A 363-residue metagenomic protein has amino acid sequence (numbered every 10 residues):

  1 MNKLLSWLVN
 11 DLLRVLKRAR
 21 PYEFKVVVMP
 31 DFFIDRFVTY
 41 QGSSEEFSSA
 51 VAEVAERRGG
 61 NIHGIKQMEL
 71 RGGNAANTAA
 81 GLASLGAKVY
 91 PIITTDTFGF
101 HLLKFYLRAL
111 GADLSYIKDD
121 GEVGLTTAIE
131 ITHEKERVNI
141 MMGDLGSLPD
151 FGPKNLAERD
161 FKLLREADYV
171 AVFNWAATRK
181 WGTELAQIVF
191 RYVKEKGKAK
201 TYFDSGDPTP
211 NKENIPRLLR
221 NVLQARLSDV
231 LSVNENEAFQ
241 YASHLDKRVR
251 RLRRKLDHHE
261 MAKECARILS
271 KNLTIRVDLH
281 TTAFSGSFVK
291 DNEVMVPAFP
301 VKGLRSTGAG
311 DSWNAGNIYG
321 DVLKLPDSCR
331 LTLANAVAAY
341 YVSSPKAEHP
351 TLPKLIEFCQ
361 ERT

Functional and structural regions predicted by a protein language model:
M1-A52, K66-N74, L85-Y90, T94-V294 (+3 more regions): Ribokinase/PfkB-type carbohydrate-kinase core domain
R58-G59: Structural/interface elements that position substrates and couple domains in central-metabolism enzymes
I65-E69, V296-G308, S328: Short pre-catalytic strand/loop immediately N-terminal to key active-site residues, enriched for Gly-Thr
A75-A76, D311: Conserved glycosyltransferase catalytic-site signature
L82, N234, G310: Short, conserved phosphate/pyrophosphate- and ester-handling motifs at nucleotide-, phospho-/glycolipid
Q240-S243, G303-D327, L331, A336-V337: Short, small-residue alpha-helix embedded
